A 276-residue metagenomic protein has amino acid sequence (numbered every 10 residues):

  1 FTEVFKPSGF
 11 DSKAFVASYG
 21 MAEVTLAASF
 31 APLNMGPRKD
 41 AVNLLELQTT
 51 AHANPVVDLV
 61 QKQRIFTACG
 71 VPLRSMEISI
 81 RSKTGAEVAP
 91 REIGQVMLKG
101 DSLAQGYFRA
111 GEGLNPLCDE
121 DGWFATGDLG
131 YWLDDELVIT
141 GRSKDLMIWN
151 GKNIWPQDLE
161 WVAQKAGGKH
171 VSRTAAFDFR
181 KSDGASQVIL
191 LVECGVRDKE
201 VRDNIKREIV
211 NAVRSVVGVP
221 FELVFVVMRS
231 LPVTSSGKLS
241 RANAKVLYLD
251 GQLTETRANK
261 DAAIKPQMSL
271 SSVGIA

Functional and structural regions predicted by a protein language model:
F1-K62, E77, T84-A86: Gly/Ser/Thr-rich phosphate-binding loop
T2-K6, V16, E160, V210 (+1 more regions): Short, well-ordered alpha-helical packing segments
G20, R180-G184, L231: A short beta-turn/loop motif at secondary-structure boundaries
L26-A27, G36-K39, A89, G106-Y107 (+4 more regions): Short helix/loop capping segments that flank catalytic or ligand/cofactor-binding pockets
F66-S79, K83-R91, Q95-P156: Conserved ATP-binding/catalytic segment of the ANL
G100, Q105-G106, G127-V217: AMP-binding/adenylate-forming catalytic core of the ANL superfamily
F177-D178, I189-L190, V210-G274: Conserved C-terminal "lid"/linker of ANL adenylate-forming enzymes
